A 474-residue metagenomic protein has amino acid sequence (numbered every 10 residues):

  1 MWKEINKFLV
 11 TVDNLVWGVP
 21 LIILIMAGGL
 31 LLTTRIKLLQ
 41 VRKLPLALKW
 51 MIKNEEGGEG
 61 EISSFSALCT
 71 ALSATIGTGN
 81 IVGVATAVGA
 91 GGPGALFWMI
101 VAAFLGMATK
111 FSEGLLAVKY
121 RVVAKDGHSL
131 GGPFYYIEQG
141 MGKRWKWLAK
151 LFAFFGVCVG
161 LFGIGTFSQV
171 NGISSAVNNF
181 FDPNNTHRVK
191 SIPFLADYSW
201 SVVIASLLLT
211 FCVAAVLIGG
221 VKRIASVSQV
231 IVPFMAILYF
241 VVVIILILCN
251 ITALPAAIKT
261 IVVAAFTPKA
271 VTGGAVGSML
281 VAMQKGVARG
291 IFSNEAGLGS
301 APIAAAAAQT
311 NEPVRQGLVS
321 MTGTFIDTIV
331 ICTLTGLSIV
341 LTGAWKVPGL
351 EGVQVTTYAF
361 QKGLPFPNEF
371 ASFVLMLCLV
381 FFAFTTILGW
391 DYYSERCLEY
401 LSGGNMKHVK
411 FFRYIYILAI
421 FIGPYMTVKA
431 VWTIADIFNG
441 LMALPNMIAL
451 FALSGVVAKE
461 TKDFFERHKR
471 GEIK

Functional and structural regions predicted by a protein language model:
M1-T78, V88-A95, G106, L248 (+2 more regions): N-terminal alpha-helical transmembrane segments of multi-pass membrane transport and channel/translocase proteins
I5, R35-Q40, G79-V84, G160-I173 (+6 more regions): Transmembrane helix-loop junctions in multi-pass membrane proteins
V10-L46, G89-H128, L148, D327-L334 (+2 more regions): Extracellular loop-to-transmembrane helix junctions
L24-L31, L39-L48, V170-V177, W200-V262 (+2 more regions): Membrane-interface loop-to-helix entry segments
G28-T33, S73, A102-G127, F134 (+3 more regions): Helix-loop-helix module between adjacent transmembrane segments
T33, E113-R121, K125, V243-T260 (+4 more regions): Extracellular/periplasmic helix-exit of transmembrane alpha-helices
L38-S64, T86-L96, A108-R144, W345-L364 (+3 more regions): Flexible loop linkers connecting adjacent transmembrane helices in multi-pass alpha-helical membrane transporters
G58-A90, L116-G140, L151-F154, C158 (+2 more regions): Alpha-helical membrane segments and immediately flanking helix-loop junctions that form or couple to the substrate/ion
